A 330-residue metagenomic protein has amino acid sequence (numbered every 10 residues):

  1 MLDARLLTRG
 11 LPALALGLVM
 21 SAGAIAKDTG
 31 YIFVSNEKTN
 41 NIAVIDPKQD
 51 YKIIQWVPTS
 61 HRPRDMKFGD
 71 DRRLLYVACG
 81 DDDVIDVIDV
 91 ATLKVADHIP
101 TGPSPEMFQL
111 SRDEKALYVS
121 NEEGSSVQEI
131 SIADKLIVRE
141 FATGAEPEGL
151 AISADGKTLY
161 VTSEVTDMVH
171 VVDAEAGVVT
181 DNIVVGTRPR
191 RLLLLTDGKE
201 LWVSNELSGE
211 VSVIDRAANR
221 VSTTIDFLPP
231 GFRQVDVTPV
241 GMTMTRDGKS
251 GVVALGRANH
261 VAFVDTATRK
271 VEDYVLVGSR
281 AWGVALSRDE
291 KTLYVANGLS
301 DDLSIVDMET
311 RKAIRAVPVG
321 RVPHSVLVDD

Functional and structural regions predicted by a protein language model:
L2-P12: Bacterial N-terminal signal peptides that target proteins for export
D3-R5, A22-D330: Predominantly soluble domains enriched in secretory-pathway, periplasmic, or organellar proteins
G10-S21: Bacterial N-terminal signal peptides
